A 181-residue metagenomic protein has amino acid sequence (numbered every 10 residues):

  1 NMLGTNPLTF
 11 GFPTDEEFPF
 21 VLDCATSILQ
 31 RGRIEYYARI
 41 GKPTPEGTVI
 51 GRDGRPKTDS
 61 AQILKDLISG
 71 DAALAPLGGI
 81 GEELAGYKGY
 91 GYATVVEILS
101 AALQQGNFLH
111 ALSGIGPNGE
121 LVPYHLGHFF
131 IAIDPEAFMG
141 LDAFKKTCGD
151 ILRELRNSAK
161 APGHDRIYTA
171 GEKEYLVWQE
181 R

Functional and structural regions predicted by a protein language model:
N1, P76-G78, F130-P135: Short glycine-rich or small-residue beta-strand-to-loop segments that form or flank ligand, phosphate, metal/Fe-S
M2-L67: Phosphate/diphosphate-binding glycine-rich loops and adjacent basic-rich segments that engage nucleotide
N6-L8, F18-F20, P45-E46, A73-A75 (+3 more regions): Structural beta-strand/beta-sheet cores of well-ordered domains, especially the beta-sheet scaffolds that support
T26-L29, G81, P135-A137: Glycine-rich beta-alpha junction loops
R33-I34, Y87-G89, L141-F144: Short conserved micro-motifs at the rims of enzyme active sites and ligand-binding pockets
P43-F108: Secondary-shell segments that build the walls of catalytic and ion/ligand-binding clefts
I98, L103, N107-R181: Catalytic-core signal marking the mid-to-C-terminal active-site face
